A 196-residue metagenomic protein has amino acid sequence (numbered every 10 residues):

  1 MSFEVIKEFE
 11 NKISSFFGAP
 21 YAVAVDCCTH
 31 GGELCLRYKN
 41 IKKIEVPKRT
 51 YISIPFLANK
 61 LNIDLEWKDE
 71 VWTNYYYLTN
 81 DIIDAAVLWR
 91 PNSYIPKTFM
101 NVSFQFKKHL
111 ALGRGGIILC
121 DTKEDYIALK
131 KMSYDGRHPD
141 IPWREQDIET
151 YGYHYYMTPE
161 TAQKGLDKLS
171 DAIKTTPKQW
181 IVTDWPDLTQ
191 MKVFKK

Functional and structural regions predicted by a protein language model:
M1-E8, V71, D167: A structural motif shared across PLP-dependent enzymes of the aminotransferase-like
E8, H30, I52-S53, E124: Short alpha-helical
K12-C35, K43-R49: Short loop-beta-helix segment that forms the pyridoxal 5′-phosphate
L34-Y94: PLP-dependent aminotransferase-like
W89-P91, F99-K196: Active-site region of PLP-dependent enzymes
